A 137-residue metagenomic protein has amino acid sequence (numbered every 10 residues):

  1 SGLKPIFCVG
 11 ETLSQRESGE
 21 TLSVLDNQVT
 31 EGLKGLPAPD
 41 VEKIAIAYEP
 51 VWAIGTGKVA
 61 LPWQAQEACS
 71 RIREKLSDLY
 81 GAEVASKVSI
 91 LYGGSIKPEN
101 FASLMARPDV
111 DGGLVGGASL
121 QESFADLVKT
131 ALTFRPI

Functional and structural regions predicted by a protein language model:
S1-I137: Active-site loop-to-helix "anion-binding N-cap" substructures in soluble metabolic enzymes
